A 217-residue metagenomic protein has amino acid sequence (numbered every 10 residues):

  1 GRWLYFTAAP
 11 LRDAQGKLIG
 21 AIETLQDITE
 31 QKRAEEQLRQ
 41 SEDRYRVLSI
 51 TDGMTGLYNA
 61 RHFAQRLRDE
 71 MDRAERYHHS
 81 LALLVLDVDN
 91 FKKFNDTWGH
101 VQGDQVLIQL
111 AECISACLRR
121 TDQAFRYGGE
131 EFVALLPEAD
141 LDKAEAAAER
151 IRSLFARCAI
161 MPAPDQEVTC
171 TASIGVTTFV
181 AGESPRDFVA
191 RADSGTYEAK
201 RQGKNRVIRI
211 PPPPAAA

Functional and structural regions predicted by a protein language model:
W3-F6, I22, S173: PAS/PAC sensory module
Q15-K17, Q26-D43: PAS-associated C-terminal cap
T24, L84: Sensory beta-strand/linker motifs that couple input domains to effectors
R44-V47, A60-S80, A111-R119, P137: Short regulatory alpha-helical coupling segments that immediately precede and/or link into cyclic nucleotide signaling
R46-Q65, L86-H100, I108: Conserved nucleotide-binding and Mg2+-coordinating catalytic segments in signaling enzymes
Q123-R126: A short pre-motif secondary-structure segment
E145-A148, T178-A217: Catalytic-core segments of nucleotide cyclases and related cyclic-nucleotide turnover enzymes
